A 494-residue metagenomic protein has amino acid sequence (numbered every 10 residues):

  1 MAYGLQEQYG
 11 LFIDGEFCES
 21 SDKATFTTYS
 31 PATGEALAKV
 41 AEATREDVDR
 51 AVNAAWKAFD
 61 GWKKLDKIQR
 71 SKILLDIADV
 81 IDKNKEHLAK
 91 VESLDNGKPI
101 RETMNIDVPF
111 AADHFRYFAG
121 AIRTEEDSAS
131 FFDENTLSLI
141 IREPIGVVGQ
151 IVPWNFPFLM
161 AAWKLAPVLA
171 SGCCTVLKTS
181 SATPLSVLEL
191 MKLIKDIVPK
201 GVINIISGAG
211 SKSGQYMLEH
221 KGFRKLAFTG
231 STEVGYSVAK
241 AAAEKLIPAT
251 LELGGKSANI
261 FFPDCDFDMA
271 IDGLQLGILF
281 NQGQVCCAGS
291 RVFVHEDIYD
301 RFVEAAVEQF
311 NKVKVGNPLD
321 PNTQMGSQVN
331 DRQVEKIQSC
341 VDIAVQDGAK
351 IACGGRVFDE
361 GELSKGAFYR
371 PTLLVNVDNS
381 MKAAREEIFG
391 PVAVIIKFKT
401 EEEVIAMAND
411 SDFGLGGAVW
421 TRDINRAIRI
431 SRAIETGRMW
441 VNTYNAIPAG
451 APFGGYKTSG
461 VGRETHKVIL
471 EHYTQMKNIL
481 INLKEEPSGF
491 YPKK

Functional and structural regions predicted by a protein language model:
M1-A32, R356: Hydrophobic face of amphipathic alpha-helices that form TPR/SEL1-like repeat modules and related alpha-solenoid
T33-K39, I260, K314, V341 (+1 more regions): Conserved C-terminal structural/oligomerization subdomain of aldehyde/semialdehyde dehydrogenase
G34, R70, E92, F115 (+9 more regions): Residue-level signal for inorganic ion chemistry
E35-E125, N135: Glycine-rich loop-to-alpha-helix module at the N-terminal edge of alpha/beta enzyme cores
A36-A43, K57-K64, Q150, N259-F262 (+5 more regions): Short, well-ordered beta-strand elements within core beta-sheets of diverse protein domains
F59, K63, A78-K85, A89 (+19 more regions): Structural signal for hydrophobic packing residues in well-ordered secondary-structure cores of soluble enzyme domains
D127-M269, F398: Rossmann-like NAD(P) dinucleotide-binding subdomain of oxidoreductase/dehydrogenase enzymes
E233-D378, V441, S488-P492: ALDH superfamily catalytic-core signature
